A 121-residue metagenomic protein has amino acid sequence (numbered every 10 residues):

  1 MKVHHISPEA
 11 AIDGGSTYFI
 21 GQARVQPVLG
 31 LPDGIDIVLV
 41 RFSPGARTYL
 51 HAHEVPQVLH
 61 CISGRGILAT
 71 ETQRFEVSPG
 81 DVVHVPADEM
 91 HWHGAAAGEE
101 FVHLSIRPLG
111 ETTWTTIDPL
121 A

Functional and structural regions predicted by a protein language model:
M1-I35, T113-A121: A short, N-terminal "cap"/entry segment at the start of jelly-roll beta-barrel domains of the cupin/DSBH fold
Q22, V38-H53, A87: Conserved short histidine dyad/triad with adjacent acidic residue
Q26, I37, L68-T70, H103: Short hydrophobic/aromatic-rich beta-strand segments that constitute the beta-sheet cores of beta-sandwich/beta-barrel
V40-S43, A52-L68, I106-P108: Short, conserved beta-strand element in jelly-roll/cupin
T48-L50, L68-A69, V85, M90-A97: Short beta-strand His + acidic residue motifs that chelate non-heme Fe in jelly-roll/DSBH and cupin folds
V58, R65-I67, R74, M90 (+1 more regions): Structural motif
T72-D88: Short acidic-glycine-tyrosine-enriched beta hairpin
H84, G98-T116: A short hydrophobic beta-strand segment most commonly corresponding to one strand of the jelly-roll/cupin
